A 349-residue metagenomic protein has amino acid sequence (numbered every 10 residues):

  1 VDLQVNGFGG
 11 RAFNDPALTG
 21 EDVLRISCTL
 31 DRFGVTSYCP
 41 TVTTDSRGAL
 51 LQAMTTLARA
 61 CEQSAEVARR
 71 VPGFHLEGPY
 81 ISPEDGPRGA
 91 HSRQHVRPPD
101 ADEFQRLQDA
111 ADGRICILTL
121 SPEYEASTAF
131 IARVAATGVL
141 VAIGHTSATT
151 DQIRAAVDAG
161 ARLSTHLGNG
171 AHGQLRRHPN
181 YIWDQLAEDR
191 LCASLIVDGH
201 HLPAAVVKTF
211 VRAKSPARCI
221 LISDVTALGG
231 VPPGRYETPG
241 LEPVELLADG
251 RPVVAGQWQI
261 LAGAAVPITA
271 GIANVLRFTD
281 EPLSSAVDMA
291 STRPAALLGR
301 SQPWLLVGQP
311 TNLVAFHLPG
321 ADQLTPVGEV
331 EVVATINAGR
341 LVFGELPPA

Functional and structural regions predicted by a protein language model:
D2, H75-E77, I222: Generic enzyme active-site microenvironment
Q4, L30, L76, V134 (+4 more regions): Conserved, mostly hydrophobic/aromatic
N6-A12, L24-A53, R69-S82, A111-E123 (+3 more regions): Divalent metal-dependent hydrolysis catalytic cores, especially in the metallo-beta-lactamase
G20-E21, T55-T56, D100-A101, R176-I182: Charged helix-capping and loop-helix junction motifs
S82-A110: Conserved phosphate-binding/catalytic loop of the ribokinase/pfkB sugar-kinase fold
Q105-P233: Active-site core of metal-dependent hydrolases
N180, D184-A193, V211-S223, L228-F316: His/Asp/Glu-enriched, well-ordered alpha-helical/loop segment that forms or immediately abuts the divalent-metal
S301-A349: C-terminal cap of metal-dependent C-N hydrolases
